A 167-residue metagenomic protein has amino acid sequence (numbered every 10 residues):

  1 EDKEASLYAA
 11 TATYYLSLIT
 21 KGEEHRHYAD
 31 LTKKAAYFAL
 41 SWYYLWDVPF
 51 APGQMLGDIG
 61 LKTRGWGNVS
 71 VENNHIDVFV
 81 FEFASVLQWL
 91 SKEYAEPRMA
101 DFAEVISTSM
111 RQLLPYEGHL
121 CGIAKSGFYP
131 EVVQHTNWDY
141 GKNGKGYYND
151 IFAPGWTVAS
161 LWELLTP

Functional and structural regions predicted by a protein language model:
E1-P167: Glycan-recognition and catalytic cores of secretory/periplasmic carbohydrate-active enzymes
